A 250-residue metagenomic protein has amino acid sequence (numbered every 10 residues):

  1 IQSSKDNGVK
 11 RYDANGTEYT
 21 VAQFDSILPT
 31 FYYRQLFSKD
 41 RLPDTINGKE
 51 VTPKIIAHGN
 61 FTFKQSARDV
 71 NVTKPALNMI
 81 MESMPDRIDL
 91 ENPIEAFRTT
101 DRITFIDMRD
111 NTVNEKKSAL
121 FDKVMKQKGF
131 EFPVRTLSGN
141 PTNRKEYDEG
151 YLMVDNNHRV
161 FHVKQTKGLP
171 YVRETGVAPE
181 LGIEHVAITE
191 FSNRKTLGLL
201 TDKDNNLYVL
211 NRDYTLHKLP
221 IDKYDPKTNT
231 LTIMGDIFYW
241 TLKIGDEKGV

Functional and structural regions predicted by a protein language model:
I1-Q2: Alpha-helical transmembrane signal-anchor/signal-peptide segments
G8, N15-A67, N71-P93, K128-D148 (+2 more regions): Repeated scaffold domains used in trafficking and secretory/extracellular systems, primarily beta-propellers
V9-D13, T100-K116, N157-K164, D204-N211 (+2 more regions): Structural motif
K49, K54, I94-R98, R102-M108: Soluble catalytic regions of membrane-associated enzymes that act on cell-envelope and secretory-pathway components
E95-F97, G150-L152, F161, L197-L199: Conserved beta-propeller blade signature
R98-T100, V154-N156, F191, L200-K203: Conserved beta-strand positions in repeat-built beta-propeller and related beta-rich domains
N114-Q127, Y171-P179, N211, H217-D225: Beta-propeller fold detector
V154, T201, I237-V250: Extended, hydrophilic extramembrane loops/domains of integral membrane proteins
